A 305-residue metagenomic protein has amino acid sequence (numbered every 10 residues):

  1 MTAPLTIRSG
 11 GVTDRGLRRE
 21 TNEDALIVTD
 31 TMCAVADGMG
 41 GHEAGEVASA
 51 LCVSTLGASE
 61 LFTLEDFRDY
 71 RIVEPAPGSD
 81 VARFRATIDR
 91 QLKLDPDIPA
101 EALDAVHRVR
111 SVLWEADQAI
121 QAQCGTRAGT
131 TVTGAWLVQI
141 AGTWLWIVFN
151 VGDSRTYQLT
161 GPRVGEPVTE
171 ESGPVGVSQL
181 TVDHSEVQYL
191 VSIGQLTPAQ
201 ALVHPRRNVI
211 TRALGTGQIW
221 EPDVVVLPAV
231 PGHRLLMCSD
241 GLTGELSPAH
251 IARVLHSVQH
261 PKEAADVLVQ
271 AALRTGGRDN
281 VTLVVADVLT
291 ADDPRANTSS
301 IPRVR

Functional and structural regions predicted by a protein language model:
M1-R305: PP2C/PPM-type serine/threonine phosphatase catalytic domain
